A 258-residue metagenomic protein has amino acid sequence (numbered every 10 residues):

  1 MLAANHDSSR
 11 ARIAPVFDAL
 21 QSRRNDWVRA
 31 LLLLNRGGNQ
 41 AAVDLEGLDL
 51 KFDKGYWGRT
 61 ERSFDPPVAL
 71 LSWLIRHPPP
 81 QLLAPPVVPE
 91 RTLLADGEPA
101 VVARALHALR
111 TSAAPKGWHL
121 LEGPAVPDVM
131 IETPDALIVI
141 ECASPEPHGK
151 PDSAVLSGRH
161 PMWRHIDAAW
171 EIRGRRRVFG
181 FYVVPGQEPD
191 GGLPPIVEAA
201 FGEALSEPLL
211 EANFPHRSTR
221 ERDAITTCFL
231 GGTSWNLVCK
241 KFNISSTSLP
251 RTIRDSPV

Functional and structural regions predicted by a protein language model:
M1-V258: Charged, terminal alpha-helix-loop-beta segments that serve as non-catalytic nucleic-acid engagement and/or assembly
